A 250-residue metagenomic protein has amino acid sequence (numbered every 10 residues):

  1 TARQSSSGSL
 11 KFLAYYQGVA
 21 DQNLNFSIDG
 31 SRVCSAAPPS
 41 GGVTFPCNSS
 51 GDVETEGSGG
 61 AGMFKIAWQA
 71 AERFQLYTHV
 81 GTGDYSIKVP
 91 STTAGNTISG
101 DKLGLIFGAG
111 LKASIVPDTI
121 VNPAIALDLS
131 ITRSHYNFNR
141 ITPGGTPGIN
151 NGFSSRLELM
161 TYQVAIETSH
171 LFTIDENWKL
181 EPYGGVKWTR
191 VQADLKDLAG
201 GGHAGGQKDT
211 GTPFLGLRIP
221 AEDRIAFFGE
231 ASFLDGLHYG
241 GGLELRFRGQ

Functional and structural regions predicted by a protein language model:
T1-G8, W68-Q69, R73, V116-I125 (+3 more regions): Short loop/turn motifs that connect adjacent beta-strands in outer-membrane beta-barrel proteins
T1-W68: Short glycine/proline- and aromatic-enriched beta-strand/turn motifs that initiate or cap beta-hairpins
G8, E56-G62, S99-F107, R156-V164 (+2 more regions): Residues that define the transmembrane beta-barrel architecture of outer-membrane proteins
L10-A14, L76-T78, A109, P123-L129 (+4 more regions): Transmembrane beta-strands of outer-membrane beta-barrel proteins
Y16-Q22, V80-S86, I115, L129-N137 (+3 more regions): Transmembrane beta-strands of outer-membrane beta-barrel pores
L24-S31, S86-G95, Y136-T146, Q192-H203 (+1 more regions): Outer-membrane beta-barrel translocator domains and adjoining extracellular loop/strand segments of Gram-negative
N48-D52, S91-G100, G148-S155, L198-A204 (+1 more regions): Extracellular loop and loop/strand-boundary signature of outer-membrane beta-barrel proteins
F64-W68, A109-A113, I131, V164-H170 (+3 more regions): Residues on the lipid-exposed face of transmembrane beta-strands in outer-membrane beta-barrel proteins
